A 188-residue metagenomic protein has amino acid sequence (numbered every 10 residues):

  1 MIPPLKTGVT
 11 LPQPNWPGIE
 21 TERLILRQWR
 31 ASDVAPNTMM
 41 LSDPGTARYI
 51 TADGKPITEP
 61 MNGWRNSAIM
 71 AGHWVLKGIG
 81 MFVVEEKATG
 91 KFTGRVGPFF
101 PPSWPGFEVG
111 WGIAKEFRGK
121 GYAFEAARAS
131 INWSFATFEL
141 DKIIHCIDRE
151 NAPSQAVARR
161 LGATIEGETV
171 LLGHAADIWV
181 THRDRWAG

Functional and structural regions predicted by a protein language model:
M1-Y49, I79-G188: Acyl-donor (CoA/ACP) binding surface of acyl/acetyltransferases
G45-I69: Conserved GNAT-fold acetyl-CoA-binding loop/helix
A68-V83: A short helix-loop-beta-strand connector motif used in the catalytic cores of GNAT acetyltransferases and, in some
